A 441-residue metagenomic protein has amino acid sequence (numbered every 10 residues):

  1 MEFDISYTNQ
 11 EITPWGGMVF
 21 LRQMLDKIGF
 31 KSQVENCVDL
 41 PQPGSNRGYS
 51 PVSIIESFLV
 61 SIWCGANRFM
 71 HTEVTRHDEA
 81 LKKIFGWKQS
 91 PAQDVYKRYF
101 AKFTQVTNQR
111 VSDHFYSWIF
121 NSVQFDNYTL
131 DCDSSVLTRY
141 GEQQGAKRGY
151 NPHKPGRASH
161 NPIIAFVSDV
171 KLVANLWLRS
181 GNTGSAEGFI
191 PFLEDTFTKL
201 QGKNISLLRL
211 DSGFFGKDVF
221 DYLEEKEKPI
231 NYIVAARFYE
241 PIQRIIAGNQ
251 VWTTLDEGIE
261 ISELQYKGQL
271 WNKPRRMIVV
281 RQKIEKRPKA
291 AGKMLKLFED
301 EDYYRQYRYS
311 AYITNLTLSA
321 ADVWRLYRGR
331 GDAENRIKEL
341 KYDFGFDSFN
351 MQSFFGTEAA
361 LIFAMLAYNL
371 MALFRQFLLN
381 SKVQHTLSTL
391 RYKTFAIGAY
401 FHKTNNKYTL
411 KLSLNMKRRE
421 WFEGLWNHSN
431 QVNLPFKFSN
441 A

Functional and structural regions predicted by a protein language model:
M1-R157, N161-K199, E225, G398-A441: Dynamic "connector" segments at or just before major functional cores
E2-F3, N231-Y342, N427-A441: An anionic, glycine-rich sequence signature occurring as long contiguous blocks
M24, S57-F58, T72, A92 (+9 more regions): Short, conserved catalytic/metal-binding motifs centered on acidic residues
M24, T72, V136, D256 (+7 more regions): Short amphipathic alpha-helical "interface-anchor" segments enriched in bulky aromatics
V60, T75-D78, K102, F192-K199 (+11 more regions): Generic, well-ordered alpha-helical scaffold segments in large soluble proteins
Q144-G149, Y222-K226, I230, A247-T253: Short secondary-structure boundary/capping segments
S180-P241: Domain-level cores of phosphate- or acyl-group-handling catalytic modules
D347-Y408: Basic, amphipathic alpha-helical segments enriched in Lys/Arg and hydrophobic/aromatic residues
